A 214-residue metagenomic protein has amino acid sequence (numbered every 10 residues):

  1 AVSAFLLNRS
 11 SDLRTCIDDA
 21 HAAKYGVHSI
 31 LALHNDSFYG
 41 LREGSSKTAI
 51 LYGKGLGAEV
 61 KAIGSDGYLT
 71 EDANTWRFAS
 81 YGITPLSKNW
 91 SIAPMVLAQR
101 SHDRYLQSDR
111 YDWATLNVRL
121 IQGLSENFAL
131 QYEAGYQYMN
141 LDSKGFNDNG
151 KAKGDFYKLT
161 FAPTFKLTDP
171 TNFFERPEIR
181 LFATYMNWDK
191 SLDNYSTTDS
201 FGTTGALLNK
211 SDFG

Functional and structural regions predicted by a protein language model:
V2-S10: Short, small-residue-biased leader/transition segments that mark boundaries at the very start of proteins
R9-D12, L31, A183-W188: Outer membrane beta-barrel
D12-C16, H21-F165: Detector for outer-membrane/organellar transmembrane beta-barrel domains, recognizing the amphipathic beta-strand
L41, L167-R180: Outer-membrane beta-barrel biogenesis signature
W90, N149-K151, P170-T171, T204-L208: Short proline/glycine-enriched turn/loop segments at secondary-structure junctions
G145, F174-E178, S191-D199: A glycine-biased, small/acidic residue-tolerant capping/turn segment at secondary-structure junctions
F161, A206-G214: Outer-membrane beta-barrel "beta-signal"
A183, F201-G205: Exposed, low-structure sequence patches enriched in small/polar residues
